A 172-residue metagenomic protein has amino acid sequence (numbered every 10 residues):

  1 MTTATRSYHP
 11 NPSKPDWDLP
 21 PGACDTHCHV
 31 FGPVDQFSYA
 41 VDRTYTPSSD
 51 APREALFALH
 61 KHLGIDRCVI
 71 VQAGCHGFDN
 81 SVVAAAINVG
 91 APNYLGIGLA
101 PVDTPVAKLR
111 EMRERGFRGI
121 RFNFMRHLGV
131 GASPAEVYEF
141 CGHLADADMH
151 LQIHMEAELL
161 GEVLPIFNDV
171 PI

Functional and structural regions predicted by a protein language model:
T2-F78: An N-terminally biased module of ancient metal coordination in phosphate/nucleic-acid-related enzymes
T2-S7, H76-L159, L164-N168: Active-site gating/metal-coordination segments in enzymes
D16, C24, C28-V30, K61 (+4 more regions): A generic "structured core" feature
D66, G116, P171-I172: Loop/turn elements at helix/coil->beta-strand transitions in domains of secreted/extracellular proteins
